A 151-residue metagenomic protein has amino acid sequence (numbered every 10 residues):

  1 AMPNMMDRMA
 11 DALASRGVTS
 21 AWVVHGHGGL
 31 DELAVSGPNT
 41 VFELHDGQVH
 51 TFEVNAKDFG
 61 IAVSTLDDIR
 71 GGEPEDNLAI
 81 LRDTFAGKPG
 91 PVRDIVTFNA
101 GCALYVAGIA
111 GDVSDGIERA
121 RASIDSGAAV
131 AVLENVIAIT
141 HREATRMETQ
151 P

Functional and structural regions predicted by a protein language model:
A1-P151: Glycine-rich anion-binding loops and their surrounding alpha/beta cores
